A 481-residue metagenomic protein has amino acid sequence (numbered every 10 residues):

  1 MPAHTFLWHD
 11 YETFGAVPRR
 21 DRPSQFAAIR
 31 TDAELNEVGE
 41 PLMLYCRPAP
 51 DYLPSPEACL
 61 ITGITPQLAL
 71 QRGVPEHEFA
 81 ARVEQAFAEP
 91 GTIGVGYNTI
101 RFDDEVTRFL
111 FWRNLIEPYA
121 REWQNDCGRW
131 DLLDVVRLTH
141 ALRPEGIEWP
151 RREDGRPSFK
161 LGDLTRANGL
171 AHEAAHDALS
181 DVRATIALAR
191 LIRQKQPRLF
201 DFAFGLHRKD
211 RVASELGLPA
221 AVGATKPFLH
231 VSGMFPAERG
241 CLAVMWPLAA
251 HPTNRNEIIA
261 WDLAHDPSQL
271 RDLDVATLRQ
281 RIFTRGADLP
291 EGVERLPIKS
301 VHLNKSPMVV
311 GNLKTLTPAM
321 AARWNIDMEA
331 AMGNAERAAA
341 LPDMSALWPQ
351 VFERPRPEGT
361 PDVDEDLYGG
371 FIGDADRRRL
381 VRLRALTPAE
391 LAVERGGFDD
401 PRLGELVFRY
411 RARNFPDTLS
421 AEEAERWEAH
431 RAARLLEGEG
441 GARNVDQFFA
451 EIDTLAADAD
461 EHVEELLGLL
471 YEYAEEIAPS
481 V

Functional and structural regions predicted by a protein language model:
M1-P75, Q85, H251-R255, I259-V293: Conserved RNase H-like, two-metal-ion catalytic cores of nucleic-acid enzymes
H4, R20-F26, R30-T31, N36-I64 (+2 more regions): Metal-dependent phosphoesterase core characteristic of DEDDh/y 3'-5' exonuclease domains
G73-V74, F111, T165, H207: A general structural motif at alpha-helix termini
F79-V83: Generic hydrophobic alpha-helical segments
P90, R143-G146, H172, Q196-L199 (+5 more regions): Short secondary-structure junctions and interdomain/linker hinges
A178-A224: Charged, compositionally biased non-catalytic regions
G205-L289: Acidic catalytic cores of enzymes that act on phosphate-bearing nucleotides/polynucleotides
D266-V481: Non-catalytic terminal regions of proteins
